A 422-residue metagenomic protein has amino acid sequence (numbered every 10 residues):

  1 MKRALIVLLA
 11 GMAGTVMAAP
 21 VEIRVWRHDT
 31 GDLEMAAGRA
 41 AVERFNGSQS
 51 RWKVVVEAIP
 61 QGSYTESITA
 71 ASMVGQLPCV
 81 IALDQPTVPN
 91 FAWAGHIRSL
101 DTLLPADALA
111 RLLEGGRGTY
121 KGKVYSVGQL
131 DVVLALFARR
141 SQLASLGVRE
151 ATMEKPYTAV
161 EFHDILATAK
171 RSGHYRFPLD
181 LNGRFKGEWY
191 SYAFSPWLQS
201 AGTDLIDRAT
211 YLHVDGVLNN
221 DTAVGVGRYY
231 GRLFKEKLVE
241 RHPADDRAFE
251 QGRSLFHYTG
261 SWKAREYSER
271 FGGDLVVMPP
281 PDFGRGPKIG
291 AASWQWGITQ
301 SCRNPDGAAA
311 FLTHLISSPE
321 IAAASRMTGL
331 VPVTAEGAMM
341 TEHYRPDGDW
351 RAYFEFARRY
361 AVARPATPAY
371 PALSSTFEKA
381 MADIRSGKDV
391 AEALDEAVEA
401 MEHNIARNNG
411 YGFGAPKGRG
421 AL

Functional and structural regions predicted by a protein language model:
A19-T30, W52-E57, V80, Y125 (+1 more regions): Short, well-ordered beta-strand elements
E22-A40, I59, P368: Extracytoplasmic "Venus flytrap"
R44-L112, T119, S145-G147, L255-F256 (+3 more regions): Extracytoplasmic "Venus flytrap"/periplasmic binding protein-like
A70, C79, D107-L143, V277-P281 (+2 more regions): A structural signal for short loop-to-beta-strand junctions that line the ligand-binding cleft of periplasmic/secreted
D84-A135, Y190-A193, W197, V276-M278 (+2 more regions): Hinge/lid segment of periplasmic solute-binding proteins
Y125-Q129, L134, V160-L212, S254: Extracytoplasmic/periplasmic solute-binding protein
H163-K170, T203-D204, R208-R241, S268 (+1 more regions): Glycine-centered hinge/linker elements that transmit conformational signals in sensory and ligand-binding systems
K263-G272, G284-K379, G412-L422: C-terminal lobe and pocket-closing loops of periplasmic/extracytoplasmic Venus-flytrap solute-binding proteins
